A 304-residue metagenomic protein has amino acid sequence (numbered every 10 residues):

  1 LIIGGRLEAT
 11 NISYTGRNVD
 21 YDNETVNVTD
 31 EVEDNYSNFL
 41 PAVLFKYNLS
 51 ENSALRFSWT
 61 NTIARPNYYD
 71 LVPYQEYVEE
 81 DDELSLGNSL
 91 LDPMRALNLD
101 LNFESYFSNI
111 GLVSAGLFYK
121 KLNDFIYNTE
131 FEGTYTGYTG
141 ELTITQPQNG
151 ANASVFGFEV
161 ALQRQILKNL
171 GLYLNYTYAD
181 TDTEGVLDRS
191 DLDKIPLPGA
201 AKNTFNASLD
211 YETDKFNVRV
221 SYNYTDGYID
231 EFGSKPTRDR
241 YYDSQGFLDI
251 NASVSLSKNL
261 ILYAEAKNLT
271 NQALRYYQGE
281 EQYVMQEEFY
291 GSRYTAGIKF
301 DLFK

Functional and structural regions predicted by a protein language model:
L1-G4, L44, N48, A54-S58 (+8 more regions): Membrane-spanning beta-strand positions in outer-membrane beta-barrel proteins
L1-S50, E76-V78, D188: Signature of Gram-negative outer-membrane beta-barrel scaffolds
I3, Y14, N67-Y68, L112-V113 (+4 more regions): Extended hydrophobic-aromatic, low-complexity segments
A9, Y119-K121, G133, Y138-F232 (+1 more regions): Gram-negative outer-membrane beta-barrel transporters
S13-D22, Y68-Y74, D81-E83, I126-G133 (+4 more regions): Outer-membrane beta-barrel translocator domains and adjoining extracellular loop/strand segments of Gram-negative
D34, I63-S114, Y119-L122, Y138-Q165 (+4 more regions): Outer-membrane beta-barrel signature, preferentially recognizing the C-terminal barrel domain of Gram-negative
F39, Y47-E51, R95, S105-N109 (+9 more regions): Outer-membrane beta-barrel strand-turn architecture
V43, F57, L97, T177 (+1 more regions): Conserved C-terminal beta-signal and adjacent last beta-strands/turns of outer-membrane beta-barrel proteins
